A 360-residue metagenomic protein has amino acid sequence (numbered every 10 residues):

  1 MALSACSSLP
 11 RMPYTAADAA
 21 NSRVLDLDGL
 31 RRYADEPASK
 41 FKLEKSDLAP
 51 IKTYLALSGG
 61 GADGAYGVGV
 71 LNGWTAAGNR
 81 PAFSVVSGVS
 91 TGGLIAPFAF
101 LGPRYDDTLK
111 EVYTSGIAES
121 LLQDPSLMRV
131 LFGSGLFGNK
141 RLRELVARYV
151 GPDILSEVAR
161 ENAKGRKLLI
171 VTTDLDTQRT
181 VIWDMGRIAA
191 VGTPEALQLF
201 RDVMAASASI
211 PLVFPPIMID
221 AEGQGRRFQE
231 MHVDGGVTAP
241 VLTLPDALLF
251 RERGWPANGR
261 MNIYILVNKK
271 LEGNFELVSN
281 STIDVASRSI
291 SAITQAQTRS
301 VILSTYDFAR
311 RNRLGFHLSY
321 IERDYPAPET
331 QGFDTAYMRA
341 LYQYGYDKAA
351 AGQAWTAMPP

Functional and structural regions predicted by a protein language model:
A2-A5: C-terminal motif of bacterial Sec signal peptides marking the signal peptidase cleavage site
S7-V85, F100-P360: Patatin-like phospholipase
A62, S90-T91: Active-site loop->helix "elbow" adjoining a glycine-rich segment at hydrolase catalytic centers
I95-F98: Hydrolases whose catalytic domains are alpha/beta-hydrolase-1, hotdog thioesterase, or metallo-beta-lactamase-like
